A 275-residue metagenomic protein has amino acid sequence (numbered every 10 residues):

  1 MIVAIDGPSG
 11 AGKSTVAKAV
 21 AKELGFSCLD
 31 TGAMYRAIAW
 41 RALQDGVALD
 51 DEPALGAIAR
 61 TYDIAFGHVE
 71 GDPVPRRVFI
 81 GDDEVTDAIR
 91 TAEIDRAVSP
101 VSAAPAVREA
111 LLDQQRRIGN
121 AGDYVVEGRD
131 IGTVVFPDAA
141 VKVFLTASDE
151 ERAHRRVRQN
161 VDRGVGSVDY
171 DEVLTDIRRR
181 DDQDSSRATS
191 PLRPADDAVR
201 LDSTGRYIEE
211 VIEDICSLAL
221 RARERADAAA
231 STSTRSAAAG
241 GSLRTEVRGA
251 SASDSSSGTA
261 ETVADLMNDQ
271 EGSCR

Functional and structural regions predicted by a protein language model:
V3-I5: Hydrophobic anchor at the beta1->P-loop junction of P-loop NTPases
S9: The conserved Walker
K13: Conserved lysine of the Walker
V16: Hydrophobic positions on the alpha1 helix immediately C-terminal to the Walker A/P-loop
K22-D30, Q44-V47: Post-Walker A helix-loop "phosphate-sensing" segment adjacent to the P-loop in P-loop NTPases
M34-D123, V135, E150-H154, D162-S185 (+2 more regions): ATP-dependent small-molecule kinase phosphotransfer cores that center on conserved nucleotide phosphate-binding segments
F79-T86, R158-D162, D182-R275: NTP-dependent small-molecule kinase module
Y124, A140-F144, A198-R200: Short, well-ordered beta-strand core segments
